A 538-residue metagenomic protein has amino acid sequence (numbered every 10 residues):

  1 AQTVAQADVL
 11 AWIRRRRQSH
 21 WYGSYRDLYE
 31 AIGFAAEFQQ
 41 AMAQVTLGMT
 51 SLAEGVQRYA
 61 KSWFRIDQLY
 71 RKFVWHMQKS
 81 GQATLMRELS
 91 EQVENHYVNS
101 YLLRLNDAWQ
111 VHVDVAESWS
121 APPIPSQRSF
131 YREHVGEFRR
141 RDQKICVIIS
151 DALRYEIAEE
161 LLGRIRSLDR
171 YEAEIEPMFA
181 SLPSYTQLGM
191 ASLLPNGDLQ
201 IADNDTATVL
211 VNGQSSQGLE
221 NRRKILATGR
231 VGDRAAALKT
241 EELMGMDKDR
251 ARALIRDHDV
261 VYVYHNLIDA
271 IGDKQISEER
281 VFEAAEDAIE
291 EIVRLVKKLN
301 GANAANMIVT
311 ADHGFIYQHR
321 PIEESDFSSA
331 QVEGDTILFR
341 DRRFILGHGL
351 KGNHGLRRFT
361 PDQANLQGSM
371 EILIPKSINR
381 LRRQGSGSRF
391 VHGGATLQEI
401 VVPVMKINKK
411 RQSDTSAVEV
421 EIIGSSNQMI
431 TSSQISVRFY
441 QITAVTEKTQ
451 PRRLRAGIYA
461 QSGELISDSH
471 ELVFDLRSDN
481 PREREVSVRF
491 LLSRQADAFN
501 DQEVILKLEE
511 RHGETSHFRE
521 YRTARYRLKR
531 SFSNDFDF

Functional and structural regions predicted by a protein language model:
A1-F538: Feature captures the catalytic ectodomains and active-site-proximal regions of enzymes that hydrolyze or transfer
